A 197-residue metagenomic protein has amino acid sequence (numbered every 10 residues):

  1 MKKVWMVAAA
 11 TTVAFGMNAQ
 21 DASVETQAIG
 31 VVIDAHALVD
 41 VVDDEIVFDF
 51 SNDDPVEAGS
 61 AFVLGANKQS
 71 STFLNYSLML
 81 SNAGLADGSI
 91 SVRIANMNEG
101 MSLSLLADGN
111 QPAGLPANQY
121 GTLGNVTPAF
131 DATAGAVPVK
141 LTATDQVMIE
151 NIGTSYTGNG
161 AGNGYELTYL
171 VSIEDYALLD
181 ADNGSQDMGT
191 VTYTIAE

Functional and structural regions predicted by a protein language model:
K2-A10: Sec-dependent signal peptide recognition, specifically the positively charged N-region followed immediately by
A10-N18: Hydrophobic h-region of N-terminal signal peptides that target proteins for export in Gram-negative bacteria
Q20-K140, Q146-E197: N-terminal small/polar-rich segments of proteins
